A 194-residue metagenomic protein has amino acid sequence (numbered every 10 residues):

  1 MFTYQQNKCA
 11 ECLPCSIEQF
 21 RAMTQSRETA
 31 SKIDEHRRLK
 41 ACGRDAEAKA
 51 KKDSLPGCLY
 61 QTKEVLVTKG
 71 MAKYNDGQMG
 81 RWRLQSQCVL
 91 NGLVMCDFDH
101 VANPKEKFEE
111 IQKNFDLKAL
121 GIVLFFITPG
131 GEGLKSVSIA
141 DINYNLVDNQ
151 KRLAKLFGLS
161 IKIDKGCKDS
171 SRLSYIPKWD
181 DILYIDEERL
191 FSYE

Functional and structural regions predicted by a protein language model:
M1-E132, I139-N149: Signature for HUH/AEP ssDNA processing cores
L93, D97-V101, K107, A154 (+2 more regions): Generic ordered-secondary-structure signal
K107-N114, I139-I163, Y184-E194: Helical (often loop-to-helix) elements that flank the catalytic cores of nucleotide-handling enzymes
P129, V137-I142, K165-E188: Short, conserved secondary-structure transition motifs
